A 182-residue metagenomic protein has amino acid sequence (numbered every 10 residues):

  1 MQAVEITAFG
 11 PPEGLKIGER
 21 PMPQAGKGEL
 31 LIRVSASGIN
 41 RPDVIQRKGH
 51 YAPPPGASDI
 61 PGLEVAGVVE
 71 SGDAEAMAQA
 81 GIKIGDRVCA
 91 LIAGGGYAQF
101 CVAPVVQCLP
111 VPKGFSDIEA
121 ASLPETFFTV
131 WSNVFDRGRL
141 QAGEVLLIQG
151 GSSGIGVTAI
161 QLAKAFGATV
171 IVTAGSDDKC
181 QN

Functional and structural regions predicted by a protein language model:
M1-Q2: Extreme N-terminal starter segment of soluble prokaryotic enzymes
I6, R47, E70-G72, V102-P104: Short beta-strand-to-turn element immediately C-terminal to the catalytic PLP-Schiff-base lysine in fold type I
P12-G18, H50-Y51, I92, F128-N133: Short gly/ser/thr-rich secondary-structure transition/capping motifs
I17-M22, A66-V68, F100-V102, C108: Conserved hydrophobic/aromatic beta-strand scaffold that supports enzyme active sites
P21-G38, H50-G95: Glycine-rich beta-strand-centered segment in the early N-terminal region that forms part of a ligand/cofactor-binding
P42-K48: Cytochrome P450 core scaffold surrounding the K-helix E-X-X-R motif and the conserved "meander" helix-loop region
I45, A76, R87-G150: NAD(P)H dinucleotide-binding glycine-rich loop of Rossmann-like/cofactor-binding domains, especially the beta1-alpha1
F127-N182: Mid-domain Rossmann-like dinucleotide-binding core that forms the NAD(H)/NADP(H) cofactor-binding site
